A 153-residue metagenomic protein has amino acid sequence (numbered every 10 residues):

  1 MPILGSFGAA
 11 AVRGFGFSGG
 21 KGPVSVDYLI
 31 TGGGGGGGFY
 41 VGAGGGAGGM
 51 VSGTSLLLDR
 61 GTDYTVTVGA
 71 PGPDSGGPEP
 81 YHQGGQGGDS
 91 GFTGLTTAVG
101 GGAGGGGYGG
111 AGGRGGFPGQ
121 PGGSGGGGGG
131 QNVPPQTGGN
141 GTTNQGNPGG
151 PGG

Functional and structural regions predicted by a protein language model:
M1-G153: Glycine-biased low-complexity/repetitive sequence motifs
